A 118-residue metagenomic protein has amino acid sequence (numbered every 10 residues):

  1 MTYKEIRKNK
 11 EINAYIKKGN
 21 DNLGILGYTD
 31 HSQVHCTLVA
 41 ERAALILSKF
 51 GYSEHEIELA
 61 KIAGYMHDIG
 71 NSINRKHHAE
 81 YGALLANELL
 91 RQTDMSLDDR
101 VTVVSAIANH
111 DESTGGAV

Functional and structural regions predicted by a protein language model:
M1-H78, E88-Q92: Acidic/His-rich, divalent-metal-binding segments that scaffold phosphate/diphosphate chemistry
Y81, L85, M95, D99-R100: Helix-adjacent hinge/juxtasegments
L85-Q92, G115-V118: Short flexible/disordered coil segments
S96-V118: Histidine/acidic-rich helix-loop-helix segments that form or flank divalent-metal centers in metalloenzyme catalytic
